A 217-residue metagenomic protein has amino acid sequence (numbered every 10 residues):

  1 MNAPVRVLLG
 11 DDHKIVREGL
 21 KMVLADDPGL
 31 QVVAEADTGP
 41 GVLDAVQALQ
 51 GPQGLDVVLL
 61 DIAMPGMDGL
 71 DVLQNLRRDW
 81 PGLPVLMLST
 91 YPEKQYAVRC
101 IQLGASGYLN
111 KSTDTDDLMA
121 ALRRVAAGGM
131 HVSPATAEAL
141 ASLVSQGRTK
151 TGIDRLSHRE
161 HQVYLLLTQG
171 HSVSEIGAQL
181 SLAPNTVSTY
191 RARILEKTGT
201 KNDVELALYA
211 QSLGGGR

Functional and structural regions predicted by a protein language model:
G29-D37, A45, T200: Short hydrophobic/Thr-rich beta-strand motif most characteristic of the beta2 strand and flanking loop of CheY-like
D37-V57: Acidic, metal-coordinating helix/loop segments flanking the phosphotransfer/catalytic sites of two-component signaling
T38-G41, P65-D71: Acidic catalytic/metal-coordinating carboxylates
D61, S89: Active-site residues of response regulator receiver
L70-G82: Short amphipathic alpha-helix used as the core "switch/output" element in two-component signaling
Q95-Q102, G107-Q162, V204, S212-R217: Short, flexible helix-to-coil linker/hinge segments that flank and couple to helix-turn-helix
K150-N185: Helix-turn-helix DNA-binding segment
S172-E205: Recognition helix of helix-turn-helix DNA-binding domains
